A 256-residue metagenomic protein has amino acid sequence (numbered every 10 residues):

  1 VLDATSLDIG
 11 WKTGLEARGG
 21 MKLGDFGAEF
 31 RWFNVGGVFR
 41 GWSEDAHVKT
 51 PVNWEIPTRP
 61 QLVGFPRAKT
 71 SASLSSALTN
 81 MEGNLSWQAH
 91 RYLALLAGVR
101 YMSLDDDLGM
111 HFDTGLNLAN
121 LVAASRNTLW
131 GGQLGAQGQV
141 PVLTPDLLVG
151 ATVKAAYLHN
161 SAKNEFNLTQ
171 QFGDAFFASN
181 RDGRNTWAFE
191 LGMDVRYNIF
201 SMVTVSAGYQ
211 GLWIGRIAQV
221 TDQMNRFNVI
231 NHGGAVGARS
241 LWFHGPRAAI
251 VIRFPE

Functional and structural regions predicted by a protein language model:
V1-G10, G36-L78, S103-L129, N160-T186 (+2 more regions): Extracellular/periplasm-exposed beta-strand and loop segments of Gram-negative cell-envelope proteins, dominated by
V1-N34: Short glycine/proline- and aromatic-enriched beta-strand/turn motifs that initiate or cap beta-hairpins
L15, G24-F26, A89-L95, P145-A151 (+3 more regions): Outer-envelope beta-barrel architecture signal
A17-M21, G83-W87, A97, L134-G138 (+4 more regions): Residues on the lipid-exposed face of transmembrane beta-strands in outer-membrane beta-barrel proteins
K22-D25, A89-R91, V140-T144, H159 (+2 more regions): Outer-membrane beta-barrel strand-turn architecture
L23-D25, W32-V38, Y101-D105, V140 (+3 more regions): Transmembrane beta-strands of outer-membrane beta-barrel pores
M81-S86, H90, A94-S103, G109-H111 (+3 more regions): Outer-membrane beta-barrel porins/channels
R239-E256: Outer-membrane beta-barrel "beta-signal"
